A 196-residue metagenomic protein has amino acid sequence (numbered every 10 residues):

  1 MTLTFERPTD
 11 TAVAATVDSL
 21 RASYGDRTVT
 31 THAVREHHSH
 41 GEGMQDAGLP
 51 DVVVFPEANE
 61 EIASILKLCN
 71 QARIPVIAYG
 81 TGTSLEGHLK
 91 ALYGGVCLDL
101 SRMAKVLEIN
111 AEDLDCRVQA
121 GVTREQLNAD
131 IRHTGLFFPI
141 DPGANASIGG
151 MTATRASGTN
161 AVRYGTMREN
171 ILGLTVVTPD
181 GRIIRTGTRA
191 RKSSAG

Functional and structural regions predicted by a protein language model:
M1-K67, Q71, T83-L114: N-terminal flexible segment immediately upstream of the FAD-binding catalytic core in FAD-dependent oxidoreductases
V29-T30, A78, I140: Short beta-strand
I74-P75, F137: Residue-level detector of anion-binding/catalytic polar loops
G80-T83, G143: Short, ordered loop/turn segments at secondary-structure junctions
K105-I109, C116-G196: FAD-binding subdomain of flavoenzyme oxidoreductases
